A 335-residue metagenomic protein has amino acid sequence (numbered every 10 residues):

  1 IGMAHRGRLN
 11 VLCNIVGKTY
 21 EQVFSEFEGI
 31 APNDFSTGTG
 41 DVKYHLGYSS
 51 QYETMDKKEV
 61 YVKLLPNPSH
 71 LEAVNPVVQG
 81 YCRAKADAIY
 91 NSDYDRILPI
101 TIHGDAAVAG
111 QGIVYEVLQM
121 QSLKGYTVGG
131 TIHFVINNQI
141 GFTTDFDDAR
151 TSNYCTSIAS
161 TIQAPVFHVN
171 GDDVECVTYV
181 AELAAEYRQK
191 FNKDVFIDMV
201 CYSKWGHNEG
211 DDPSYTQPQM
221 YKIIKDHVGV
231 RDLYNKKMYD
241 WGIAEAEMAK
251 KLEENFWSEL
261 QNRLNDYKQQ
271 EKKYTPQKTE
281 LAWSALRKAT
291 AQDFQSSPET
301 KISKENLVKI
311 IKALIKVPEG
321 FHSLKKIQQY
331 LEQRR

Functional and structural regions predicted by a protein language model:
I1-I113, L118-T131, N137-D147, T151 (+4 more regions): Conserved internal helical-beta-strand scaffold that buttresses enzyme catalytic cores
A73, I113, C155, C176-V180: Generic hydrophobic secondary-structure packing signal
G141-S152, S160-F196, V200-G206, G210 (+1 more regions): Conserved phosphate-handling catalytic cores of large alpha/beta enzymes
A149-T156, Q217-I223: Acidic, Ser/Thr-rich peripheral helices and adjacent loops at domain boundaries
S157, E186, K236: Surface-exposed charge patches
